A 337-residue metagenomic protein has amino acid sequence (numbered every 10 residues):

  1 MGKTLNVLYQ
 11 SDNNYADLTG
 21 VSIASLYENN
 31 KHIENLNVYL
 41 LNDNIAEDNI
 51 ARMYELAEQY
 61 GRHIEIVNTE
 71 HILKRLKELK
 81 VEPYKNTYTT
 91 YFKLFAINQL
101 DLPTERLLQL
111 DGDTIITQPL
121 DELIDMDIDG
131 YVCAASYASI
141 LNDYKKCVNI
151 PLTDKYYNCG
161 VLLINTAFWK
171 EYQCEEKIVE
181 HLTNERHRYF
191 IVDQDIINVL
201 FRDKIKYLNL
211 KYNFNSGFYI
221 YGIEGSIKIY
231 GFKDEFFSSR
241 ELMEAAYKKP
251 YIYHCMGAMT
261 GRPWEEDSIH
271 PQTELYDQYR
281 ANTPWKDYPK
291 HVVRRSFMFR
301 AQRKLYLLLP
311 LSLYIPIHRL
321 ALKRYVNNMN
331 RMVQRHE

Functional and structural regions predicted by a protein language model:
M1-L5, S11, E171-E337: A glycosyltransferase accessory/donor-loop signature
N6-Y9, L26, N37-L40: Hydrophobic targeting segments
A16-K31: Histidine-anchored nucleotide/phosphate-binding helix
L36-N44, A135-S136: Short internal beta-strands
N44-A51, D143: Short, charged/polar "capping" segments at the starts of alpha-helices and the immediately preceding loops
L56-N98: Active-site-proximal specificity loops/subdomain of glycosyltransferases
E70, T89-L141, Y156, L163-I164: GT-A fold catalytic core of metal-dependent nucleotide-sugar glycosyltransferases, centered on the diacidic
K80, D125-H181: Conserved catalytic core of nucleotide-sugar-dependent glycosyltransferases
